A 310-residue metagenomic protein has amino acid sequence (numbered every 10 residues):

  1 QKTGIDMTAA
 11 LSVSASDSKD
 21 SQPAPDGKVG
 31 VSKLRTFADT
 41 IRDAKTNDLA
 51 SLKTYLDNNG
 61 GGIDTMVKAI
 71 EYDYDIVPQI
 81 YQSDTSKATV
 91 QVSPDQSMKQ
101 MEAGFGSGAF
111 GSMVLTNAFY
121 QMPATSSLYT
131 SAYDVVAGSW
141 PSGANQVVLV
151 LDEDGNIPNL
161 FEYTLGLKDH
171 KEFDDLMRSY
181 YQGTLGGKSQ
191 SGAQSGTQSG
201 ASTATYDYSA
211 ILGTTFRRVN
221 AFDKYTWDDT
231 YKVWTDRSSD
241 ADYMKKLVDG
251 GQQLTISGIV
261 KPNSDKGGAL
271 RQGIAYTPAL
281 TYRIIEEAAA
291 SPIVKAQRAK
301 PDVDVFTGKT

Functional and structural regions predicted by a protein language model:
Q1-T310: Basic-flanked hydrophobic alpha-helices used for secretion and membrane insertion
